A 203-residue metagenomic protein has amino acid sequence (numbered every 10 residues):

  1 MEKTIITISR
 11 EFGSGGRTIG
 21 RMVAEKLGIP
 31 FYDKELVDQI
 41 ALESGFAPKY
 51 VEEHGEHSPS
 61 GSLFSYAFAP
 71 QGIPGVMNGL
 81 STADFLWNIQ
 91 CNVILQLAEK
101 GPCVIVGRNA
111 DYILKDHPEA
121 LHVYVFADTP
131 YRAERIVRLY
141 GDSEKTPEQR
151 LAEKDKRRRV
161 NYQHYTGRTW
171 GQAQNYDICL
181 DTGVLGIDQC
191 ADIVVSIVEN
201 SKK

Functional and structural regions predicted by a protein language model:
E2-R10, G101: Pre-Walker A (Motif I) flank of P-loop NTPase domains
I8-R21: Glycine-rich phosphate-binding P-loop
P30-A41: Short beta-strand-centered segment that lines the nucleotide-binding/catalytic pocket of NTP-utilizing
A41-P102: ATP-dependent small-molecule kinase phosphotransfer cores that center on conserved nucleotide phosphate-binding segments
G61-A67, S143-I187: Small-molecule kinase domains that catalyze NTP-dependent phosphoryl transfer to phosphate-bearing small molecules
C91, I187-V195: Short, amphipathic alpha-helical "lid/cap" segments that border enzyme active or binding sites
L97, C103, A110-D116: RNA pseudouridine synthases
D116-R138, E144-K154: Conserved phosphate-donor/acceptor-positioning beta-strand/loop module used by diverse small-molecule
